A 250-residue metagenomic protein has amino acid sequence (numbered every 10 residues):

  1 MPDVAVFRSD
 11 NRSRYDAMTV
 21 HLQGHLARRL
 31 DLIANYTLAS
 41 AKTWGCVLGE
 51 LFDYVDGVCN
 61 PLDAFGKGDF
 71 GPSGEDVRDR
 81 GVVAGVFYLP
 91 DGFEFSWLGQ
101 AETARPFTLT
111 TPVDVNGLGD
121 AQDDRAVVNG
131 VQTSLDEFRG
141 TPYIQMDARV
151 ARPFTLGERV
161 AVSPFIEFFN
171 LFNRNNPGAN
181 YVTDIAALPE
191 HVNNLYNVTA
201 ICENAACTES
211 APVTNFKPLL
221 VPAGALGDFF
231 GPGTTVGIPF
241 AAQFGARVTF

Functional and structural regions predicted by a protein language model:
M1-F250: Short, solvent-exposed micro-motifs at the edges of structured domains
